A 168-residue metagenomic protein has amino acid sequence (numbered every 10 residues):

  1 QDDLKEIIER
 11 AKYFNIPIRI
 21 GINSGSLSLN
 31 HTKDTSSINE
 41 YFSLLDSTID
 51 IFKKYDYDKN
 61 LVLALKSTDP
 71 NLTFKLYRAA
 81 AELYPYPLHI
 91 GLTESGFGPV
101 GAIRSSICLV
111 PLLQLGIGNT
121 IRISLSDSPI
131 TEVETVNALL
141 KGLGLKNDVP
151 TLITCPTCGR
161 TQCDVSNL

Functional and structural regions predicted by a protein language model:
Q1-D34: Active-site-proximal beta-alpha core segment in soluble small-molecule metabolic enzymes
I22, H31-L168: Catalytic alpha/beta core domains of metabolic enzymes, predominantly
